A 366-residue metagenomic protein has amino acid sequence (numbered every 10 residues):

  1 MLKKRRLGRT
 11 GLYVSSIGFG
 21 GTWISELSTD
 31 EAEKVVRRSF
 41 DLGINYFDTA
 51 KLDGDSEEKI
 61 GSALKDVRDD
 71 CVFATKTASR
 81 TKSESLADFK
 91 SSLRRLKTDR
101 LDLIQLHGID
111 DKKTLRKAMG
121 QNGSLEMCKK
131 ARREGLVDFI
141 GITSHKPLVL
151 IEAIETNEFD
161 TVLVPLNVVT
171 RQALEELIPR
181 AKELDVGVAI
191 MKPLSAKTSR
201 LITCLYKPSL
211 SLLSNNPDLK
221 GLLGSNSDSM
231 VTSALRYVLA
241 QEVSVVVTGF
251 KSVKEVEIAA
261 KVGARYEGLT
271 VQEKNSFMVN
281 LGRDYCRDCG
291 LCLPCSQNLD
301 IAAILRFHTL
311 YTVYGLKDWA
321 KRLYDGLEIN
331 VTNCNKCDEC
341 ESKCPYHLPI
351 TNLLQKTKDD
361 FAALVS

Functional and structural regions predicted by a protein language model:
M1-C71, R133: N-terminal binding-site loop/beta-alpha segment at the start of enzyme catalytic domains that lines or forms
K4, V36, E57, G61 (+6 more regions): Generic structural signal for well-ordered alpha-helices, preferentially at hydrophobic/aromatic core positions
L7, F19, F47, I60 (+11 more regions): Conserved, mostly hydrophobic/aromatic
G18-G20, A50, A74-K76, I104-H107 (+4 more regions): A cross-family glycoside hydrolase active-site/sugar-binding cleft signature
G20-D30, A74-E84, K112-K117, S214-N226: Active-site mouth loops of central-metabolism enzymes
F40, I44-N45, T156, E176-S366: Structured C-terminal cap/extension of enzyme domains
D41, R80-A189, K207-P217: Glycine/proline-rich, positively charged, aromatic-decorated active-site loop/lid region on the catalytic face
D70-F73, F159-N167, E267-E273: Short hydrophobic/aromatic-enriched beta-strand-loop microsegments
